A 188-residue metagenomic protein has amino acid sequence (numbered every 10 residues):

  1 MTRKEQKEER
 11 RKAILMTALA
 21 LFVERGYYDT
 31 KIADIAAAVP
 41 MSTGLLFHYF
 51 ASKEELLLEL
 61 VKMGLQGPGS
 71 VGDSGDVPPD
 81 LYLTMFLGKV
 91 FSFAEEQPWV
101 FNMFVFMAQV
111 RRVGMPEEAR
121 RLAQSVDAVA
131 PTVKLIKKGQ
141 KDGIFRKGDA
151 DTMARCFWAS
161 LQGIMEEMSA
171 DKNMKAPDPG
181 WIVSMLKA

Functional and structural regions predicted by a protein language model:
M1-E8: N-terminal intrinsically disordered/low-complexity leader segments
E9, A13, T17, L21-E55 (+2 more regions): Helix-turn-helix
R10, K53, L60, G64 (+4 more regions): Hydrophobic/aromatic residues within well-ordered alpha-helical segments
E24-R25, Q97, D142: Short coil/turn segments at alpha/beta junctions that flank glycine-rich nucleotide-binding fingerprints
E59, G72-W99, M153-F157, P179: Hydrophobic alpha-helical connector segments
G69-D73, L81, M115-D142, D151-R155 (+1 more regions): Amphipathic alpha-helical packing segments from all-alpha helical-bundle domains
A94-P116: Amphipathic alpha-helical segments used for helix-helix packing
K134, K147-S169, D178-K187: Hydrophobic alpha-helical segments that form the core of small-molecule binding pockets and/or dimer interfaces
